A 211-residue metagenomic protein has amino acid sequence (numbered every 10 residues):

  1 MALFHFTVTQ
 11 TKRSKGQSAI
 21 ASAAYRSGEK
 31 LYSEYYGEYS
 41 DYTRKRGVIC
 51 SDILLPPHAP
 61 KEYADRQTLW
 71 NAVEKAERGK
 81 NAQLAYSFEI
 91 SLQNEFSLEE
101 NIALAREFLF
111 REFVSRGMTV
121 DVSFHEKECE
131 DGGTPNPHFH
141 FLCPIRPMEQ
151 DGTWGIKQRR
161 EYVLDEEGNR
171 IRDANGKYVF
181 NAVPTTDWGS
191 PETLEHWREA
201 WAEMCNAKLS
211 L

Functional and structural regions predicted by a protein language model:
M1-L211: N-terminal nicking endonuclease/strand-transfer module with a His-rich metal-binding environment and a catalytic Tyr
